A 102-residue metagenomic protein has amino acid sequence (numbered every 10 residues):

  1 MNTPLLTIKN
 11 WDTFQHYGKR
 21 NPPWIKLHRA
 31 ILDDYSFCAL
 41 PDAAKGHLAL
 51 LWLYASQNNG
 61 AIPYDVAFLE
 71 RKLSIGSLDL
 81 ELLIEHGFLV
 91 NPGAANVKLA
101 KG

Functional and structural regions predicted by a protein language model:
M1-A43, Y54-G102: Winged-helix/helix-turn-helix nucleic-acid-interaction surface
G46-A49: Histidine-centered catalytic micro-motifs used for acid/base chemistry in nuclease and nucleotide-processing active
